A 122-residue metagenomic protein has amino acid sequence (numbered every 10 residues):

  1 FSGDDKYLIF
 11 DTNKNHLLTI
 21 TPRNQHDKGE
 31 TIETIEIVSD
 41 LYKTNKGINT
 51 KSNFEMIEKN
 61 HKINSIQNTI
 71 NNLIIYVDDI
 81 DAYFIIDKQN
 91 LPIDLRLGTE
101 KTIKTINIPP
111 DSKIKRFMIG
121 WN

Functional and structural regions predicted by a protein language model:
F1-N24, F54-K104: A cross-family detector of function-defining hotspots
D11-K14, V38-L41, D78-I80, M118-N122: Short, flexible beta-strand-to-coil junctions
N15-L17, H26-E30, P110-S112: Coil-to-beta-strand transition motifs
K28-E58: Mid-length scaffold segments of soluble, non-membrane domains
N107-N122: Short, low-complexity, Pro/Ser/Thr/Gly-rich segments in the mature regions of secreted, periplasmic
